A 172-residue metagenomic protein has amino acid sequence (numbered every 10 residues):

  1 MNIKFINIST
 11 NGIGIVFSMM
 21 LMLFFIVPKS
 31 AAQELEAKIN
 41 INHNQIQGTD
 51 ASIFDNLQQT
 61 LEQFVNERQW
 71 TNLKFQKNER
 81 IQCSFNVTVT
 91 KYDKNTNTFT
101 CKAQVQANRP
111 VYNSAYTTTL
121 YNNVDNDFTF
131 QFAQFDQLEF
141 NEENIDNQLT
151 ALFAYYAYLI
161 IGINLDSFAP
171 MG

Functional and structural regions predicted by a protein language model:
M1-L35: Bacterial Sec-dependent N-terminal signal peptides
A31-L35, D55, N123-Q131: Membrane-targeting and insertion segments and their boundary/processing signals
Q33-T100, V111-N113: Start-of-domain marker
T100-G172: Acidic/His-rich structured neighborhood in mature extracellular/periplasmic domains
